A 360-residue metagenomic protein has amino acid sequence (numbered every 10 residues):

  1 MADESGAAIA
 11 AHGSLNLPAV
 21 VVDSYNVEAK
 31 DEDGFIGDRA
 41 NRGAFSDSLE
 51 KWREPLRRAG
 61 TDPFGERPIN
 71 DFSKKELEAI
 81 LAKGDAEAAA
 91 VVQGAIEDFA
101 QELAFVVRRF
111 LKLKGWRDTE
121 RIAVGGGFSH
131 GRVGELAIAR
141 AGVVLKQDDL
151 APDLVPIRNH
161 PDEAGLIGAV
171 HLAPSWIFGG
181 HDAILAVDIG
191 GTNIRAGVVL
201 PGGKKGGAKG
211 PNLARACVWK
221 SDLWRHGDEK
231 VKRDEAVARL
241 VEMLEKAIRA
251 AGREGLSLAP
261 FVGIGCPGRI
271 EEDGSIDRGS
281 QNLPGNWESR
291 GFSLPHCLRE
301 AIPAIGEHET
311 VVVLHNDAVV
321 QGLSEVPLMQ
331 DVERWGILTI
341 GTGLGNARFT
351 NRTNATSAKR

Functional and structural regions predicted by a protein language model:
A2, G6-D62, A169-V170, P174-A216 (+1 more regions): Gly/Thr-rich phosphate-binding beta-strand-loop-beta motif of the actin/hexokinase/Hsp70
I36-G37, W52-P68, C217-A236, D277-G279: Phosphate-binding loop and its immediate beta->loop->alpha context in nucleotide/phosphate-handling enzymes
G60, F110-D118, L145-D149, P174-G179 (+4 more regions): Alpha-helix termini
F64-E120, P156-D162, D222-L258: Adenine-nucleotide phosphate-binding core of ATP-dependent small-molecule kinases
K74-E87, E120-R121, F128, D153 (+3 more regions): Long, mid-chain structured domain cores
D118-R132, V262-G268, I340-T342: Glycine-rich beta-strand-to-loop/alpha-helix junction loops that act as flexible
H130-V155, N159, L223-A238, L256-F261 (+1 more regions): Glycine-rich phosphate-binding loop and adjoining helix at the ATP-binding site of ATP-dependent phosphoryl-transfer
